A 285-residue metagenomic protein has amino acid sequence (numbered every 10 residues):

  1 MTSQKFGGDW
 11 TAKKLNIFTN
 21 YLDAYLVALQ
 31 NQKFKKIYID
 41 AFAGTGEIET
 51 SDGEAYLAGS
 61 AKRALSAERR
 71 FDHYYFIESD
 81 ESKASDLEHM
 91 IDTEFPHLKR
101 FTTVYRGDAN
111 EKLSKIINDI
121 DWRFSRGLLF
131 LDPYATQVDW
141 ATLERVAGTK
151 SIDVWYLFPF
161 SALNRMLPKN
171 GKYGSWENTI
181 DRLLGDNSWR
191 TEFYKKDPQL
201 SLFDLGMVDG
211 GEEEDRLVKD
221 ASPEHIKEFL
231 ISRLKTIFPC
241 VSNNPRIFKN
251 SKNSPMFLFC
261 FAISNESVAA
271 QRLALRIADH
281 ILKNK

Functional and structural regions predicted by a protein language model:
M1-K285: Class I S-adenosyl-L-methionine-dependent methyltransferase catalytic core
